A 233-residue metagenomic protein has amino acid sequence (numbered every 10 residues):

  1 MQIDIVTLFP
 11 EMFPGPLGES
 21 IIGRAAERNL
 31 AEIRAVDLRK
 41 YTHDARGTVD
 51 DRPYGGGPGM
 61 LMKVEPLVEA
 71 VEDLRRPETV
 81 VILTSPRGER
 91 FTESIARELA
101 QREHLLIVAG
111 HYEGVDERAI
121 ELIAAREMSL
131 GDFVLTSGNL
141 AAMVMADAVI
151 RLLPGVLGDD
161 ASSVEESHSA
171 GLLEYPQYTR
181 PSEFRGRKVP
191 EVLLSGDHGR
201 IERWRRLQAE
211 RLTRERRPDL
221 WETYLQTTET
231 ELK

Functional and structural regions predicted by a protein language model:
M1-L74, L194, H198-E222, L232: N-terminal nucleotide/polyanion-binding subdomain common to many enzyme families
D4-V6, R34-V36, I82, L105-L106 (+1 more regions): Hydrophobic/aromatic beta-strand patches that form the interior of the parallel beta-sheet core in alpha/beta enzyme
S20-R24, R97-A100, L122-I123: Short, solvent-exposed amphipathic alpha-helical segments in soluble enzyme and RNA/protein-processing domains
L38-Y41, H111-V115: Short glycine-enriched loops at secondary-structure junctions
P58-L61, R90, Y112, D116 (+5 more regions): Gly/Ser/Thr-rich beta-alpha loop segments that engage phosphate groups in nucleotides
L61-H111, E117: S-adenosyl-L-methionine/SAH cofactor-binding core of RNA-modifying enzymes
V115, A119-S167: Structured adenosyl-cofactor binding patch, chiefly the S-adenosyl-L-methionine
R151-V192, R203: Surface-exposed, charge/polar-rich loops and edge strands
